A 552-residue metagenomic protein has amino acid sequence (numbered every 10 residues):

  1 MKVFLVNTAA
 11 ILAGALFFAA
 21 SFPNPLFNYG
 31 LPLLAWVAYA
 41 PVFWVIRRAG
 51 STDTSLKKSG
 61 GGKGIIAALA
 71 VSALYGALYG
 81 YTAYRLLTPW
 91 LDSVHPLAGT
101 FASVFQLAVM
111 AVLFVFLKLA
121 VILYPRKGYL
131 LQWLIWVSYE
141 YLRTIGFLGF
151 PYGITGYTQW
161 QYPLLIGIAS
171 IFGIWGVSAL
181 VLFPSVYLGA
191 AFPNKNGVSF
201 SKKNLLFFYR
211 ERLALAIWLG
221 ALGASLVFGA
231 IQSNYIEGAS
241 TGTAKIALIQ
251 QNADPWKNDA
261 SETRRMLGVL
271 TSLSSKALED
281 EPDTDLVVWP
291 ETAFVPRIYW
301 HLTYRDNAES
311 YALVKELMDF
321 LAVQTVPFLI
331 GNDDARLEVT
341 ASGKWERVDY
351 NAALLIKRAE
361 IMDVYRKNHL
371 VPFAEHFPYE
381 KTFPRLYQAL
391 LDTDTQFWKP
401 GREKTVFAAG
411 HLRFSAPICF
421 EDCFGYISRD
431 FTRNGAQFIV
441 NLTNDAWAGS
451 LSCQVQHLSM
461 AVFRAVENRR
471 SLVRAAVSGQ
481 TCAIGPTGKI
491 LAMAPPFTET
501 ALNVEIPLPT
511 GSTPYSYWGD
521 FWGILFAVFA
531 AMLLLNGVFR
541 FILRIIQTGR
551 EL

Functional and structural regions predicted by a protein language model:
M1-N234, S450, R464, A476 (+2 more regions): Membrane-embedded alpha-helical bundles of multi-pass enzymes that act on lipidic or dolichyl-linked glycan substrates
K2-V6, L219-D280, A446-H457, V462-E467 (+2 more regions): Non-cytosolic juxtamembrane linkers/loops that tether extracellular or periplasmic domains to nearby transmembrane
L26-P41, R85-L86, Q250-Q251, D283-T303 (+1 more regions): Short, conserved active-site loops that position catalytic residues or coordinate cofactors/metal ions across diverse
N28, T241, V323, E346-V348 (+4 more regions): A generic fold-level signal
P89-G99, Y124, T144-F172, S310 (+1 more regions): Active-site catalytic loop in hydrolytic enzyme cores
W133-L134, L286, F294, D306-I330 (+3 more regions): CN hydrolase (nitrilase-like) catalytic-core segments centered on the catalytic cysteine and neighboring Lys/Glu
G229-F373, F407-G410, A416, F420-D422: Soluble catalytic regions of membrane-associated enzymes that act on cell-envelope and secretory-pathway components
T340, I361-V364, L370-F377, R429 (+3 more regions): Membrane-interface helix/helix-cap signal primarily in integral membrane proteins
